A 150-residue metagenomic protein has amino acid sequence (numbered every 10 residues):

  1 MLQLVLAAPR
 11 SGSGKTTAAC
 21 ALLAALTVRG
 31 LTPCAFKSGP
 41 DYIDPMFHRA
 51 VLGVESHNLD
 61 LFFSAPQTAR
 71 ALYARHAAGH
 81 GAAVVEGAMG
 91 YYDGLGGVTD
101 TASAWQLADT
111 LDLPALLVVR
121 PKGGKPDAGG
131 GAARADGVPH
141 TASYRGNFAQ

Functional and structural regions predicted by a protein language model:
L2-L111, V118-A135, P139-R145: ATP-dependent carboxylate-amine ligase catalytic core
Q150: Contiguous mid-protein beta-loop-alpha structural module that forms a pocket-lining wall or clamp of enzyme active
